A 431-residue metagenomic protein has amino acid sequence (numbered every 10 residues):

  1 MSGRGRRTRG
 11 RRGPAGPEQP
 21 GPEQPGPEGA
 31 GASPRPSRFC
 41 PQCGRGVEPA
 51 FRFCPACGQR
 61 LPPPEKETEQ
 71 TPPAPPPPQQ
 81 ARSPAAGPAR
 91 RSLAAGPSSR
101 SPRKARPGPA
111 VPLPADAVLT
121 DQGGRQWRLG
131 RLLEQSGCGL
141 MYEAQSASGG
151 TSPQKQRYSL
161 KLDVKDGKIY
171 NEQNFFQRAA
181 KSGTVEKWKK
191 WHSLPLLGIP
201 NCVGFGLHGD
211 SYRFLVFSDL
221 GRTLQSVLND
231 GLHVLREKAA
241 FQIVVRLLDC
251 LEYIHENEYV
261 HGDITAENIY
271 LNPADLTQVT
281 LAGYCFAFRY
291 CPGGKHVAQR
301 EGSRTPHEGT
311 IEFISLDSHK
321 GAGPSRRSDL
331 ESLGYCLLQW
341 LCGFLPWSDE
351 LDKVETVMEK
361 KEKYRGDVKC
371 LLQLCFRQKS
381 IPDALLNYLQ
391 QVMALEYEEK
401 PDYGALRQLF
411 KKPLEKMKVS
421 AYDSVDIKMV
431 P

Functional and structural regions predicted by a protein language model:
C57-T68: Short Cys/His-rich micro-motifs in 6-15 aa windows
T71-R131: Juxta-kinase regulatory segment immediately upstream of eukaryotic protein kinase catalytic domains
G130, Q135-K190: ATP-binding glycine-rich loop module of kinase domains
H192-K238: Conserved structural core of kinase catalytic domains
I243-V244: Activation segment signature within eukaryotic-like protein kinase domains
H255-P273, Q278: Catalytic-loop of the protein kinase fold
A274-D275, L316-Q378: Conserved C-lobe activation region of Hanks-type protein kinase-like domains
R300-S318: Conserved activation segment of eukaryotic-like protein kinases, specifically the C-terminal portion of the activation
